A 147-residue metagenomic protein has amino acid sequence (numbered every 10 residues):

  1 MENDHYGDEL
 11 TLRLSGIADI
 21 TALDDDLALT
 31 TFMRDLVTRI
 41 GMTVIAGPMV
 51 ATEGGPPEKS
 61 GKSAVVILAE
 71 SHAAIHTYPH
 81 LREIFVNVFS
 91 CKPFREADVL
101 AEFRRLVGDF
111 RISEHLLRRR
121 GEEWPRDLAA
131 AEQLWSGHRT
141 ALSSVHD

Functional and structural regions predicted by a protein language model:
M1-D147: Polybasic/polar functional segments that serve as interface/processing modules
